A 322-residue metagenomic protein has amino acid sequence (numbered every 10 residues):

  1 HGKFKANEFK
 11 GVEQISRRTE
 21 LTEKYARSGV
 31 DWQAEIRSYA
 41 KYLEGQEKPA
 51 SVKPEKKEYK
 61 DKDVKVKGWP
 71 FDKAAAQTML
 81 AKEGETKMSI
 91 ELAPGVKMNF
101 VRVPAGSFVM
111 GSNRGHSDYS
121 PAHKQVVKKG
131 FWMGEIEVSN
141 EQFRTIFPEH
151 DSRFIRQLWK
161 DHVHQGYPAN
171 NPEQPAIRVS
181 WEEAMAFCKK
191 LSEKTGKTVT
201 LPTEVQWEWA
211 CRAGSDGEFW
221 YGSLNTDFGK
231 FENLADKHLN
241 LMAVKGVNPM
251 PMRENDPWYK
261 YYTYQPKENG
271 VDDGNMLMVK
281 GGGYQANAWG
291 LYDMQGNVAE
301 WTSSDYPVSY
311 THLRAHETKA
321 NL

Functional and structural regions predicted by a protein language model:
F4, F9-A81: Pro/Ala/Gly-rich low-complexity, hydrophilic intrinsically disordered segments
G68-R102: GGW-centered surface loops in extracellular recognition modules
S89-Q157, V179-E182, G296, S303: A short glycine-rich, aromatic-capped structural motif
V109, N113-R114, D161-R314: Functional-site microenvironments in short loops/helix caps that host divalent-cation chemistry
S139, T203, T318: Conserved phosphate-coupling serine/threonine residues in phosphotransfer and NTP-handling enzymes
I155-Q157, F219-Y221, L322: Short, hydrophobic secondary-structure boundary micro-motifs
H312-A315, K319-L322: Single conserved hydrophobic/aromatic residue that forms the stacking wall/gate of nucleotide- or nucleobase-binding
